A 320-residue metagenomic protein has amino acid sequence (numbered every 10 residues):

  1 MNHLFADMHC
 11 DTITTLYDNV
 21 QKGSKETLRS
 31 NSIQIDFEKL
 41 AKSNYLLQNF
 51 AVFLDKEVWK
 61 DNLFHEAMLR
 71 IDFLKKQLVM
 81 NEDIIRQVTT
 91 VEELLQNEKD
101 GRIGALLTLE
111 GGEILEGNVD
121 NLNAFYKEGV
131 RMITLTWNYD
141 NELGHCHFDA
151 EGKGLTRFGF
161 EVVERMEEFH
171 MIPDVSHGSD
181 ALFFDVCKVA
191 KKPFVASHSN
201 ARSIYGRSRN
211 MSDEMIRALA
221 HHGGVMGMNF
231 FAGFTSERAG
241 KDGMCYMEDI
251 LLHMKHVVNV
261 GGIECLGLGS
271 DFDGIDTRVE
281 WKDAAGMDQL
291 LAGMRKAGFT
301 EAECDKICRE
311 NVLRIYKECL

Functional and structural regions predicted by a protein language model:
M1-N2, L320: Basic/polar N-terminal segments that are highly enriched at the extreme N-terminus, encompassing both cleavable
N2-N229, G233-A239, L251, K255-H256 (+4 more regions): Extended, charged catalytic domains and RNA/DNA-binding interfaces, predominantly in divalent-metal-using enzymes
A201, G274, R314: Active-site micro-motifs of SAM-dependent methyltransferase domains
N229-F230, V260-K282: Short acidic/histidine-rich active-site segments
R238, G243-M244, G274-T277, W281-D283 (+1 more regions): Outer-membrane beta-barrel pore domains
K282-L320: Mid-to-C-terminal alpha-helical segments outside catalytic/metal-binding sites
